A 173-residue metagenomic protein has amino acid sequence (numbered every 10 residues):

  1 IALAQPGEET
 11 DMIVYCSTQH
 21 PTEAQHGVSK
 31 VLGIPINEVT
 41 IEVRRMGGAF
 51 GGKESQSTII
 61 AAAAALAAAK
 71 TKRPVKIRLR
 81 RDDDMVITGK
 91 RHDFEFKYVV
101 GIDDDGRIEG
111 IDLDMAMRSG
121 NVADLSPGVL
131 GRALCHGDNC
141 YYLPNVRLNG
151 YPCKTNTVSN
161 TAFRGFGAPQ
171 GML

Functional and structural regions predicted by a protein language model:
I1-L173: Structural alpha/beta core scaffold segments of enzyme domains
